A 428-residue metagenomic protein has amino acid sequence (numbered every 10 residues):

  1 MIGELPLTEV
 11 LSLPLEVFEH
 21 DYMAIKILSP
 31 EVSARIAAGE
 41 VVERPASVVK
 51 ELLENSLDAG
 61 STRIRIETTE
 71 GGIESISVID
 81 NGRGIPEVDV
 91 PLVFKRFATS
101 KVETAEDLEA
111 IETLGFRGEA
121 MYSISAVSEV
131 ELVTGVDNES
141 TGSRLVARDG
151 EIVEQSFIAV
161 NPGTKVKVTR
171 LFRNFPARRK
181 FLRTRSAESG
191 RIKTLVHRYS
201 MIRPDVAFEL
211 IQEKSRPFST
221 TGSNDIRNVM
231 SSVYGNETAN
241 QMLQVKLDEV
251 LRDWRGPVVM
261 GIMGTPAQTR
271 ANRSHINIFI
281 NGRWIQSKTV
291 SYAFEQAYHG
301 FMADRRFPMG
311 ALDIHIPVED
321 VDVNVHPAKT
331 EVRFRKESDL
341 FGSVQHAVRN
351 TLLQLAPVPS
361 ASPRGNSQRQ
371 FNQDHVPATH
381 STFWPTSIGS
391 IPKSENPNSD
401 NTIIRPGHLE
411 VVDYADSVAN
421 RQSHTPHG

Functional and structural regions predicted by a protein language model:
M1-Y22: N-terminal amphipathic/basic-hydrophobic helices that include classical n-h-c signal peptides and signal-anchor
F18-G428: N-terminal phosphate-binding caps/lids of nucleotide- and nucleic-acid-binding domains
